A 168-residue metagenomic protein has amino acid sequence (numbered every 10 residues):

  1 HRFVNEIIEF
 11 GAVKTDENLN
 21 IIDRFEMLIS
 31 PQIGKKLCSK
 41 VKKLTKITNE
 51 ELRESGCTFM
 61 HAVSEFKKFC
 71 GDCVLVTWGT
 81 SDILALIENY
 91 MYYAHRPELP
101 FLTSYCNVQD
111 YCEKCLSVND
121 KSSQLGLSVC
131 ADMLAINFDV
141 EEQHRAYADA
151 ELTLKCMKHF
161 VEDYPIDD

Functional and structural regions predicted by a protein language model:
F3-F10, K14-I47, K67-D168: Metal-dependent phosphoesterase core characteristic of DEDDh/y 3'-5' exonuclease domains
K42-E65: Metal-dependent phosphoesterase signature
